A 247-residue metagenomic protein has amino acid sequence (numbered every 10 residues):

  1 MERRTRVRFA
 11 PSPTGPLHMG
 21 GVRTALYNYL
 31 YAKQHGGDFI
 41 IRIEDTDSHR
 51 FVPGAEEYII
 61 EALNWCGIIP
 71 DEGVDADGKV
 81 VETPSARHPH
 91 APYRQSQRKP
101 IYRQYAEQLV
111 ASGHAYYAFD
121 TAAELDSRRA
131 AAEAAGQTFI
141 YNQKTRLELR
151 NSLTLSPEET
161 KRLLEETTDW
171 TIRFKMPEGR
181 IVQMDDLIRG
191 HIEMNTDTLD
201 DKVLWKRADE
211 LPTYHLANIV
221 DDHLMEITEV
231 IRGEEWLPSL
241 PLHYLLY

Functional and structural regions predicted by a protein language model:
M1-Q137, A208-L211, P238-Y247: N-terminal Rossmann-like or analogous alpha/beta NTP/dinucleotide-binding catalytic cores that position adenine
A111, A115-Y247: Active-site cores that bind ATP or allylic diphosphates and position pyrophosphate for catalysis
